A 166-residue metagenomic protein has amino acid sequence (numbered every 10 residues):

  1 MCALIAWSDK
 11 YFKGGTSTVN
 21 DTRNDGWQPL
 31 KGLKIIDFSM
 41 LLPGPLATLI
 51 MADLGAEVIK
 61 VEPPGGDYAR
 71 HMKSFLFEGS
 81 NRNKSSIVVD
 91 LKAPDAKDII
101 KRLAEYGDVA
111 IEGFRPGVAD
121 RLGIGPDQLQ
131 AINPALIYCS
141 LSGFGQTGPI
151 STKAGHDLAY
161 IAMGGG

Functional and structural regions predicted by a protein language model:
C2-G166: N-terminal helix-loop segment corresponding to the beta1-alpha1 unit of nucleotide/adenylate-binding folds
